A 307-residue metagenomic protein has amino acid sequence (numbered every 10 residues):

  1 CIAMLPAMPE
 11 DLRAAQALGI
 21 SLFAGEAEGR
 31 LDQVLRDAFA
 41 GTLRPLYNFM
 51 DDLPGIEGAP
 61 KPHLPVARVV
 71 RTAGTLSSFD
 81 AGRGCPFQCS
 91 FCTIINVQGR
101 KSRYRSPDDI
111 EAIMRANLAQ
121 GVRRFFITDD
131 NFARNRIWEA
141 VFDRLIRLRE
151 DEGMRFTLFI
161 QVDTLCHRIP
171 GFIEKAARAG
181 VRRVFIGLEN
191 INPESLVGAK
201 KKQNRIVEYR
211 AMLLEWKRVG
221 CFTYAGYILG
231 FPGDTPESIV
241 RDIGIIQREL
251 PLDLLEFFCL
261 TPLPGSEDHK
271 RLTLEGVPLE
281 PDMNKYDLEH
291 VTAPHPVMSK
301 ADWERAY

Functional and structural regions predicted by a protein language model:
C1-G58, G265: Glycine-rich beta-alpha loop elements in corrinoid/cobalamin-binding modules across cobalamin-dependent enzymes
L12-Q16, F172, G233-R248: Catalytic cores of alpha/beta
A17-G19, A40-T42, R144, K202-N204 (+2 more regions): Short, hinge-like loop/turn segments at secondary-structure boundaries
I20-S21, R182, D253: Receiver (REC) domain switch/active-site residues of two-component response regulators
L35, W138-E139, F172, E267-R271: Short aromatic-enriched loop/helix-cap "lid" or pocket-rim segments at secondary-structure transitions that line
K61-Y224, G244: Radical SAM [4Fe-4S] cluster-binding motif and immediate context
D130-R134, V162-T164, L229-G233, F258-E267: Short, solvent-exposed turn/loop segments enriched in Gly/Ser/Thr/Pro and often Arg
E237-Y307: C-terminal accessory regions of radical SAM enzymes
